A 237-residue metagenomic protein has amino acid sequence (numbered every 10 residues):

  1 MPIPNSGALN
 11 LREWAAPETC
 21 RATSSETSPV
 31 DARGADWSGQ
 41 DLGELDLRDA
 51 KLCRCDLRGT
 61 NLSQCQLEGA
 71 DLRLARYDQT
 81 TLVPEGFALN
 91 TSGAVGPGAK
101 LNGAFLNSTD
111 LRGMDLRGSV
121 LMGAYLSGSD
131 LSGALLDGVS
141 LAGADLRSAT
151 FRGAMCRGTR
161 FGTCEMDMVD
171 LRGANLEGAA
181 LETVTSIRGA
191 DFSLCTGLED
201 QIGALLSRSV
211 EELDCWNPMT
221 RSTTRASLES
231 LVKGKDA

Functional and structural regions predicted by a protein language model:
P2-A237: Tandem repeat scaffolds
